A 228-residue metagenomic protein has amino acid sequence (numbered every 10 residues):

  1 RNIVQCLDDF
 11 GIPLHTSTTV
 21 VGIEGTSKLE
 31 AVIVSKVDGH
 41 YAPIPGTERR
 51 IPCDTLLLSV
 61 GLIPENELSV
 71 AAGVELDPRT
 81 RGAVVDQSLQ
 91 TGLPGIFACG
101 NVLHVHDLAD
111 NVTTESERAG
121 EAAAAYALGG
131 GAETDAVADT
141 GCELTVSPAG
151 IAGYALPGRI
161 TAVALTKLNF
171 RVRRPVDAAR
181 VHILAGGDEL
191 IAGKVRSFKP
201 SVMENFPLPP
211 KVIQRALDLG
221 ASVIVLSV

Functional and structural regions predicted by a protein language model:
R1-V228: Residues forming the flavin
